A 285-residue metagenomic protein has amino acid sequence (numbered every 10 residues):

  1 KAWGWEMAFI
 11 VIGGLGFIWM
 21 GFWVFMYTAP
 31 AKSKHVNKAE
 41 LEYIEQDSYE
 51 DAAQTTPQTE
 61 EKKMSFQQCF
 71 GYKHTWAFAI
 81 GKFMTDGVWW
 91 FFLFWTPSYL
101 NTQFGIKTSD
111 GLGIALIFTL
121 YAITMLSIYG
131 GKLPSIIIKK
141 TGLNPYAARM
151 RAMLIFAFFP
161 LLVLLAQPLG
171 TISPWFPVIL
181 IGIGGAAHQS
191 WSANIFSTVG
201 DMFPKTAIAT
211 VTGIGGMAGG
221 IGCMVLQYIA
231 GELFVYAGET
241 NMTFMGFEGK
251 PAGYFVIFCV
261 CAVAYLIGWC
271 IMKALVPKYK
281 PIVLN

Functional and structural regions predicted by a protein language model:
K1-K34: Helix-loop-helix hairpin linking two adjacent transmembrane segments in secondary transporters
K1-W3, L100-N101, L133-P134, I138 (+1 more regions): Interfacial helix-cap and linker-helix signal at transmembrane-aqueous boundaries of multi-pass secondary transporters
W19-Y27, V163-L169, Y254-N285: Multi-pass alpha-helical transporter architecture, strongest for 12-TM Major Facilitator/SLC carriers used
P30-A79, Q103: Juxtamembrane intracellular "pre-TM" segments in multi-pass secondary transporters
Q67-K132, G184, H188-S192, F196 (+1 more regions): Extracytoplasmic gate region of multi-pass secondary transporters
G105-I123, A148-R151, W175-I179, T210 (+1 more regions): Loop-to-transmembrane helix entry
S127-I128, G200-E239: A late C-terminal transmembrane helix in Major Facilitator Superfamily
Y146-N194: C-terminal transmembrane helical hairpin of 12-TM major facilitator-type secondary transporters
